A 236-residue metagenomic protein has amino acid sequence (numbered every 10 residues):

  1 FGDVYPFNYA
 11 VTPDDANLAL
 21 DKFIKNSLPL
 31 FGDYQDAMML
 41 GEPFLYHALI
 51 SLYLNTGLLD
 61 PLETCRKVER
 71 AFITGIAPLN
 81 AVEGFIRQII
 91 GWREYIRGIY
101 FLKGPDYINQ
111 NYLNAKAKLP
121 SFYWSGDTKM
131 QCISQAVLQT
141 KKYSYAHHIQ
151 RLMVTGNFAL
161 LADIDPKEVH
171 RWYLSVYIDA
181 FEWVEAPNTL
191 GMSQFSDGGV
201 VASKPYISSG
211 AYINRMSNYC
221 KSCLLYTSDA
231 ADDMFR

Functional and structural regions predicted by a protein language model:
F1-S144, L161, W172-S196, A202: Catalytic cores of enzymes that engage adenine nucleotides and/or redox cofactors via long glycine-rich, Lys/Arg/His
H148-I149: Generic helix N-cap/helix-start motif at coil->alpha-helix transitions
T155-A159: Alpha-helical support elements that line or immediately flank enzyme active sites and cofactor-binding pockets
I164, E182-S228: An acidic, gly/pro-interrupted, aromatic-rich
Y226-R236: Single conserved hydrophobic/aromatic residue that forms the stacking wall/gate of nucleotide- or nucleobase-binding
